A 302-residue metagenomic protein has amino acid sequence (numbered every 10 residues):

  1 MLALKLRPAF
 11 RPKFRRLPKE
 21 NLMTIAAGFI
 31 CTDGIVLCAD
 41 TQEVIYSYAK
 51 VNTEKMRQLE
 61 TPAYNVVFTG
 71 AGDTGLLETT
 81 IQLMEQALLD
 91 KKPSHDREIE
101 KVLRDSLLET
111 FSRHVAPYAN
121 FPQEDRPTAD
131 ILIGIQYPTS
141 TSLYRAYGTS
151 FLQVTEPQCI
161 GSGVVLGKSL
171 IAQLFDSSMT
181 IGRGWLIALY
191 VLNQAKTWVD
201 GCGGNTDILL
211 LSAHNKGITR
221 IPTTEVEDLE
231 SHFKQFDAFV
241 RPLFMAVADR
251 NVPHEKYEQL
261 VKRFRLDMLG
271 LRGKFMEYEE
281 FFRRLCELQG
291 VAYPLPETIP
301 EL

Functional and structural regions predicted by a protein language model:
K5-L22: Short, Lys/Arg-enriched N-terminal segments with co-localized hydrophobic residues within the first ~10-30 amino acids
K19-P127, G148-L186, T223-L302: Conserved short S/T/G-enriched processing/targeting/catalytic segments and their helical context
T24-I30, I35-C38, A129-I135, S142 (+1 more regions): Short beta-strand scaffold segments in enzyme catalytic cores
F121-Q123, I181-G182, Q194-L209: Flexible, glycine/charged-enriched surface loops at secondary-structure junctions
E124-A129, I135-T139, Q153-V154, G201-G203: Short gly/pro-enriched beta-turn/loop segments at secondary-structure junctions
T139-S140, G182: Non-transmembrane, aqueous-exposed alpha-helical and coiled segments at domain scale
S140-R145, F151-L152, I208, I218: Hydrophobic beta-strand positions in blades of beta-propellers and related beta-sheet-rich domains
